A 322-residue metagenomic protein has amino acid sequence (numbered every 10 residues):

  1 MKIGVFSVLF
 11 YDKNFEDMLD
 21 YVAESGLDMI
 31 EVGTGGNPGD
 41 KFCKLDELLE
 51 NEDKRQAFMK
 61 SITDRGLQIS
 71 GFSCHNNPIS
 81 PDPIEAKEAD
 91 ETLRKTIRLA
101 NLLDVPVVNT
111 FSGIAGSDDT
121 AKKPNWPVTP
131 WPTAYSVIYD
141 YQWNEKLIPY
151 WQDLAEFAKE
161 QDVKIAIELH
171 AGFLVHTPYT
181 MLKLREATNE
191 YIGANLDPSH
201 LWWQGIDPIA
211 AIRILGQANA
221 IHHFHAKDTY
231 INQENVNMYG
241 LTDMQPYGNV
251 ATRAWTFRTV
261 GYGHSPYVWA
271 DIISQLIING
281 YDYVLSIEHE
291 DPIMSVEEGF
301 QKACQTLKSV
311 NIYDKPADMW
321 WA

Functional and structural regions predicted by a protein language model:
K2, I30, F72, V137-Y262 (+2 more regions): Acidic/histidine-rich catalytic cores of soluble enzymes
V5, V22, I30, I62 (+7 more regions): Conserved, mostly hydrophobic/aromatic
F6-F10, G33-N37, C74-N77, G113-A115 (+4 more regions): Active-site beta-loop-alpha junctions enriched in small/polar residues
D12-V22, K87-I97, Q204-I214, W269-I272: Short, acidic/polar
D17, S61-D64, P78-G193, A270 (+1 more regions): Active-site acidic/histidine proton-transfer and metal-coordination neighborhood in alpha/beta enzyme cores
L19-E24, L48-S70, I97-D104, Q152-E160 (+3 more regions): Acidic (Asp/Glu)-rich catalytic clusters
G33-A57, S112-D119: Glycine-rich, proline-tolerant flexible connector loops at the mouths of alpha/beta enzymes
V296-P316: C-terminal helical cap(s) of enzyme catalytic domains, especially alpha/beta-barrels
